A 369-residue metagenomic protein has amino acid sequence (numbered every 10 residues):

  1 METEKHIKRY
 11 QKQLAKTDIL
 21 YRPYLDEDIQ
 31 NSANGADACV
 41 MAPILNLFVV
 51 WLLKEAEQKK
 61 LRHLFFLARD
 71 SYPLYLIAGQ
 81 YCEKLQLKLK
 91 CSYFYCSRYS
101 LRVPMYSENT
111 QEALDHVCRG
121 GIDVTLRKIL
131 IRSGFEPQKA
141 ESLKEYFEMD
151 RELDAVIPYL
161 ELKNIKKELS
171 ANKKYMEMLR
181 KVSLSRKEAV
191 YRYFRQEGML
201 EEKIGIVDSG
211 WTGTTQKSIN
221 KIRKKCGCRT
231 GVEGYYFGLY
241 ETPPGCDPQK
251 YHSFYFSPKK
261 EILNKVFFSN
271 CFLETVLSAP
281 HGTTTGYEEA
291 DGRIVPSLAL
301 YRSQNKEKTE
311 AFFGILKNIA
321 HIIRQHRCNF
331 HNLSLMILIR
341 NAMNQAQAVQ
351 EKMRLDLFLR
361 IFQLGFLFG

Functional and structural regions predicted by a protein language model:
M1-G369: Long, low-complexity, Lys/Arg-enriched
